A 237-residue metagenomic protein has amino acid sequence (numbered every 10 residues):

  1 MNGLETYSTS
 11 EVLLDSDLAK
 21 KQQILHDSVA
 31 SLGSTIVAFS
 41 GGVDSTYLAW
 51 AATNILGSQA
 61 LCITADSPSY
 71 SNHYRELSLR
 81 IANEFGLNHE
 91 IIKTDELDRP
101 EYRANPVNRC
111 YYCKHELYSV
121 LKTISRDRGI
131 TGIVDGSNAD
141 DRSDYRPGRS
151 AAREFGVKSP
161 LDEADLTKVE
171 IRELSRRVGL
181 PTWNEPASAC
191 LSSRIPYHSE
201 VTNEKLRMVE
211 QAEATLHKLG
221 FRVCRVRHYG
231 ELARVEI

Functional and structural regions predicted by a protein language model:
N2-R177, K218, A233: ATP-dependent adenylation/nucleotidyltransferase module used to activate substrates
A38, C190, E236: Conserved beta-strand segments that form the floor/walls of ligand-binding pockets within enzyme and binding domains
T167-E173, L180-A189, R222-C224: Short, structured loop/turn "capping" segments at alpha-beta junctions
V169-R176, A189, S193, R207-A214: Internal, well-ordered alpha-helical scaffold/interface segments that support domain packing or protein-protein contacts
E185-K205: Internal, active-site/partner-interface "lid" segment
N203-C224: Short amphipathic alpha-helix segments
R227-I237: Short glycine-rich, basic-tinged beta-strand/loop micro-motifs
